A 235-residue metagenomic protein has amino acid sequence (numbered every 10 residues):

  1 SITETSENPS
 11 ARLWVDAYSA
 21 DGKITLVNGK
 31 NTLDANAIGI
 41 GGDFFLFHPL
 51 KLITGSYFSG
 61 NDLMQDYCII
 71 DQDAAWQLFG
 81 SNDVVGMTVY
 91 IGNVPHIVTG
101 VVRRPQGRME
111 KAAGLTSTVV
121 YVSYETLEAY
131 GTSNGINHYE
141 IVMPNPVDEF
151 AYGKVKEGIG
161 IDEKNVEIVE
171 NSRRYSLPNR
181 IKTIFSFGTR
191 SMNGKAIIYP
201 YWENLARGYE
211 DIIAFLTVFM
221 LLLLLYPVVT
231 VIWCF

Functional and structural regions predicted by a protein language model:
S1-I2, F235: Generic extreme N-terminal start-of-chain segments
I2-T54, E170-N171: Short amphipathic beta-strand/extended segments in non-transmembrane regions
G29-N31, S59-L63, N134-G135: Short glycine-enriched loop/turn motifs at secondary-structure junctions
A35, I40, M64-Q65, I69-I70: A conserved catalytic-core signature of glycosyltransferases
D43-L52, I70-R207: Mid-to-C-terminal secondary-structure elements that act as membrane-proximal/extracytoplasmic interface segments
G55-G60, G86: Lumenal/extracellular "mature" regions of secretory-pathway glycan-modifying transferases
A206-Y226: N-terminal membrane-entry
L223-F235: Juxtamembrane interface at the cytosolic side of transmembrane helices
